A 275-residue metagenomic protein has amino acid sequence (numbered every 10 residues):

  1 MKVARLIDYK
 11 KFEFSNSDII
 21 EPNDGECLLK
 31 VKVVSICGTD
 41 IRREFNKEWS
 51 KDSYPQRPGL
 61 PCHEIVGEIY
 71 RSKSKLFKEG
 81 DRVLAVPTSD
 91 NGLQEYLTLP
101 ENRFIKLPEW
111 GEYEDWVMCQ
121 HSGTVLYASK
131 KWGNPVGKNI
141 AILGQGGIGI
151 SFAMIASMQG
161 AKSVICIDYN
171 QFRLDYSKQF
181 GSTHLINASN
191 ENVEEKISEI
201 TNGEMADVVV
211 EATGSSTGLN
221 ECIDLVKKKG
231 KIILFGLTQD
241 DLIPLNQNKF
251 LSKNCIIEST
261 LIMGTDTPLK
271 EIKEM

Functional and structural regions predicted by a protein language model:
D18-S35, E48-D90: Glycine-rich beta-strand-centered segment in the early N-terminal region that forms part of a ligand/cofactor-binding
T88-P100: A structural motif shared across PLP-dependent enzymes of the aminotransferase-like
D115-N190, E195: Mid-domain Rossmann-like dinucleotide-binding core that forms the NAD(H)/NADP(H) cofactor-binding site
E194-V209: A short acidic, Gly/Pro-enriched loop at the edge of an enzyme's catalytic core that lines a small-molecule cofactor
V226-K227: Helix-to-beta-strand junctions that scaffold the AdoMet/dcAdoMet cofactor pocket in Class I SAM-dependent enzymes
G230-K231, C255: Glycine-centered, small-residue-biased loops immediately flanking beta-strands in adenine/cofactor-binding cores
F235-G236, L261: Acidic carboxylate diad motif detector
D241-M275: C-terminal substrate-binding/catalytic core of Rossmann-like NAD(P)-dependent dehydrogenases/reductases
